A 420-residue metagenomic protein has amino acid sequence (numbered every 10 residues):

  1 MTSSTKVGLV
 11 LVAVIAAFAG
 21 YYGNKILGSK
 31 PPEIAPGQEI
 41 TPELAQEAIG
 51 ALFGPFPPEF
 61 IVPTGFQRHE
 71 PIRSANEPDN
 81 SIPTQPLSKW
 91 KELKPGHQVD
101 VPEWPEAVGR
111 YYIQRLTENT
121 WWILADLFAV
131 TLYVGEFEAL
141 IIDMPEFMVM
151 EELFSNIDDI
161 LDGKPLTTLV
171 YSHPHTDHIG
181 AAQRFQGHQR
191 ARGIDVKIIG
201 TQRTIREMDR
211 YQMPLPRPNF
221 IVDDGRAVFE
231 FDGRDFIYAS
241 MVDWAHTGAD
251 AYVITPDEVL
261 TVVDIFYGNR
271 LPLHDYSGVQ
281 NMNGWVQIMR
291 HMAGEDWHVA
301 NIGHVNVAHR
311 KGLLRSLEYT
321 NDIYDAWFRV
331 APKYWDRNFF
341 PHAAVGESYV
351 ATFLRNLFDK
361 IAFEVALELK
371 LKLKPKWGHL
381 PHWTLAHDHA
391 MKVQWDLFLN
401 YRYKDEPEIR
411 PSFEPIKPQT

Functional and structural regions predicted by a protein language model:
M1-A13: N-terminal Sec-pathway targeting helices
G23-F137: Zn-dependent metallo-beta-lactamase
P31-N76, F339-T420: C-terminal regulatory/interaction regions
G109-D159, A251-D264: Conserved beta-strand hairpin/beta-sheet module of binuclear metal-dependent hydrolase folds, prominently
I142-M144, T167-D177, I199-Q202, L260-I265 (+1 more regions): Active-site neighborhood of phospho(di)ester-bond hydrolases with catalytic His/Asp-centered motifs
V149, D159-V228: Active-site HxH/HxHxD metal-binding segment of metal-dependent hydrolases
I199-D243, T247-A249, P256, V286-D296: Metallo-beta-lactamase
V286-V350: Divalent-metal (often Zn2+) His-rich catalytic cores of metallo-beta-lactamase-fold enzymes
